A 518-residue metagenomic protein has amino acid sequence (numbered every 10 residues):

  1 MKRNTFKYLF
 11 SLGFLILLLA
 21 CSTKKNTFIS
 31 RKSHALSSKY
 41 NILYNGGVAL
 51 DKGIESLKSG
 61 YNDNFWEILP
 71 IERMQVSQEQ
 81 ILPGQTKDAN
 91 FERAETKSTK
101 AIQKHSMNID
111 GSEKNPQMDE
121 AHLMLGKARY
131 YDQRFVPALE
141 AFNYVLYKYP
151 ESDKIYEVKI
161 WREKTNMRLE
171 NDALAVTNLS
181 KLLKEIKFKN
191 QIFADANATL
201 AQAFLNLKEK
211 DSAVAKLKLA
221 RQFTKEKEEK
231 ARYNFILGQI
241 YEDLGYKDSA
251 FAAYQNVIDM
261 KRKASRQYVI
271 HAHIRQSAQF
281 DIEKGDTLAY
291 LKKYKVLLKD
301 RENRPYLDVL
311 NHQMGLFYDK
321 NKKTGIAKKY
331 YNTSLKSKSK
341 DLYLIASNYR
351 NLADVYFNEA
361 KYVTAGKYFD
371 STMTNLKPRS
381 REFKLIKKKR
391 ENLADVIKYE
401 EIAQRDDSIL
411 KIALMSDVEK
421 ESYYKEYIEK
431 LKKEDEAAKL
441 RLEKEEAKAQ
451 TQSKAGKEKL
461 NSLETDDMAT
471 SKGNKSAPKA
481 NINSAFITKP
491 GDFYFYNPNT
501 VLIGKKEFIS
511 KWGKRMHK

Functional and structural regions predicted by a protein language model:
M1-F10: Bacterial N-terminal signal peptides that target proteins for export
K2-R3, L18-K518: Acidic, polar-rich low-complexity tracts and alpha-helical solenoid repeat scaffolds
F10-L18: Bacterial N-terminal signal peptides
